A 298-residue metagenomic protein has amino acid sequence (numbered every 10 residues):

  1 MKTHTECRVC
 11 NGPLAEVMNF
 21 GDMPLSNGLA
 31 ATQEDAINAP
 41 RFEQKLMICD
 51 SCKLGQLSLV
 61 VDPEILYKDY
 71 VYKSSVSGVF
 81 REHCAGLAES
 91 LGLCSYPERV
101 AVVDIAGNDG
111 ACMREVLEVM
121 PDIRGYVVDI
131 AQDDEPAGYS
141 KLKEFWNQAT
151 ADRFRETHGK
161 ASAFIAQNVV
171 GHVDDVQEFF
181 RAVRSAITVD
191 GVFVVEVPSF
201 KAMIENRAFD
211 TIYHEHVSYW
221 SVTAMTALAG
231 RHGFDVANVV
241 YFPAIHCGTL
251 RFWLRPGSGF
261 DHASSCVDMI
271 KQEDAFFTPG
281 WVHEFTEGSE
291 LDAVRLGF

Functional and structural regions predicted by a protein language model:
M1-V79, V240-P243, W253: N-terminal juxtadomain amphipathic helix that follows a signal peptide/anchor or precedes a small N-terminal auxiliary
R8-A15, V222-V239: A SAM-dependent methyltransferase catalytic signature shared across enzymes that methylate proteins
G28, V195-S218, V222-M225, A229: Short, glycine-/aromatic-enriched active-site segment of Class I SAM-dependent methyltransferases
A39-A131, G138, Y213, V282-F298: Extended interfacial segments that mediate partner engagement and assembly in macromolecular machines
A137-R153: Conserved SAM-binding strand-loop segment of SAM-dependent methyltransferases
I165: A conserved beta-strand element that flanks and buttresses the S-adenosyl-L-methionine
Q177-V192: A short glycine-rich, Lys/Arg-flanked "PGG" loop and its adjoining helix->strand segment in the class I
C247-V294: Flexible, glycine-/basic-rich loop-and-beta segments that form/coincide with the SAM-dependent methyltransferase
